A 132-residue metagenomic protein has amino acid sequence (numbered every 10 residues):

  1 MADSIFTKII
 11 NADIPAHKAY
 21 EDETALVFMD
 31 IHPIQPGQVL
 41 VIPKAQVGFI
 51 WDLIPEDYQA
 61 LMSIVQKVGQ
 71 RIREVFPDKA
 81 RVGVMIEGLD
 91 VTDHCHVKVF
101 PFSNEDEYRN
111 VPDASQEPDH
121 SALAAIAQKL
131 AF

Functional and structural regions predicted by a protein language model:
M1-F132: HIT superfamily nucleotide-processing domains
